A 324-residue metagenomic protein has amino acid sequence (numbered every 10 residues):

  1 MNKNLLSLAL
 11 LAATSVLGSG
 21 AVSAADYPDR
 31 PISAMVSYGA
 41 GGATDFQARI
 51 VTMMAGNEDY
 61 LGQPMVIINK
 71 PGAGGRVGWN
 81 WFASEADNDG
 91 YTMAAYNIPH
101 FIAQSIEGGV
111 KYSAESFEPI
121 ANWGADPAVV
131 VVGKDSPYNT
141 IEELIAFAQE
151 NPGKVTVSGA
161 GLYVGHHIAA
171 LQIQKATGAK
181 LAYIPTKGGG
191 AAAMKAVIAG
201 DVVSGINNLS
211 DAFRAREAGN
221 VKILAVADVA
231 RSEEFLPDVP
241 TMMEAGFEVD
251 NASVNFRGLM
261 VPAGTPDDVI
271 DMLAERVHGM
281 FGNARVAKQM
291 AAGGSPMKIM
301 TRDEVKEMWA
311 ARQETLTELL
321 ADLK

Functional and structural regions predicted by a protein language model:
M1-A9: Bacterial N-terminal signal peptides that target proteins for export
G18-A24: Sec/Tat signal peptide C-region and signal peptidase I cleavage site
A25-S116, K154, K175-S204, M297-M300 (+1 more regions): N-terminal (or domain-start) structured segment
Y27, W81-T92, Q104-A192, M242-E244 (+1 more regions): Hinge/capping helix and adjacent helix->loop/strand transition within the periplasmic-binding protein
P71, K154, S158-V239: Ligand-binding pocket segment of bilobal, Venus flytrap-like solute-binding proteins
A125, D211-F281, A311-E314: C-terminal lobe and pocket-closing loops of periplasmic/extracytoplasmic Venus-flytrap solute-binding proteins
D271, H278, A287-E307: Mature extracytoplasmic/periplasmic domains
T301-K324: Extracellular/periplasmic bilobal clamshell ligand-binding domains
